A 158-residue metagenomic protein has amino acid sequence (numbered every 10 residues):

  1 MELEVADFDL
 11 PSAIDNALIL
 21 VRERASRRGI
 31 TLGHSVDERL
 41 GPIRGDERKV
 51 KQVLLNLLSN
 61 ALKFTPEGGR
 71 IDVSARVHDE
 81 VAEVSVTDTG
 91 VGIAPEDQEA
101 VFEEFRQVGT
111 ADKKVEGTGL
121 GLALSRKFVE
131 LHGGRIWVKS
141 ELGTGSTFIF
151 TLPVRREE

Functional and structural regions predicted by a protein language model:
E4-D9, S26, T31-G41: Conserved catalytic submotifs in the C-terminal HATPase_c
L10, G92-A100: Short helix N-cap motif at coil->helix boundaries in the Bergerat
A61-L62: Short helix-loop "hinge" at the ATP-lid/N-box region of the Bergerat-fold HATPase_c
G68-E80: Short beta-strand/loop element within the Bergerat-fold HATPase_c
R106-E116: Glycine-rich ATP-lid/hinge loop adjacent to the conserved G-boxes
G121, S125: Short alpha-helical Gxxx[C/S/T] motif in the catalytic ATP-binding
